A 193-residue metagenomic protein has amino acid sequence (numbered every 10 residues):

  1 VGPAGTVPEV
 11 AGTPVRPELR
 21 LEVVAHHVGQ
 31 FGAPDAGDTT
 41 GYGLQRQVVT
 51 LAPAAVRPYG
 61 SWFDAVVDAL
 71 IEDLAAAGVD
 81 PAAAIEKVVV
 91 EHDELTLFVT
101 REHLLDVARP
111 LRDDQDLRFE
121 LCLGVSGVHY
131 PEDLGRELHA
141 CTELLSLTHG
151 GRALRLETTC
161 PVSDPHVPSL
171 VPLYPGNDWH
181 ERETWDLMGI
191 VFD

Functional and structural regions predicted by a protein language model:
V1-D193: Terminal low-complexity/charged segments
